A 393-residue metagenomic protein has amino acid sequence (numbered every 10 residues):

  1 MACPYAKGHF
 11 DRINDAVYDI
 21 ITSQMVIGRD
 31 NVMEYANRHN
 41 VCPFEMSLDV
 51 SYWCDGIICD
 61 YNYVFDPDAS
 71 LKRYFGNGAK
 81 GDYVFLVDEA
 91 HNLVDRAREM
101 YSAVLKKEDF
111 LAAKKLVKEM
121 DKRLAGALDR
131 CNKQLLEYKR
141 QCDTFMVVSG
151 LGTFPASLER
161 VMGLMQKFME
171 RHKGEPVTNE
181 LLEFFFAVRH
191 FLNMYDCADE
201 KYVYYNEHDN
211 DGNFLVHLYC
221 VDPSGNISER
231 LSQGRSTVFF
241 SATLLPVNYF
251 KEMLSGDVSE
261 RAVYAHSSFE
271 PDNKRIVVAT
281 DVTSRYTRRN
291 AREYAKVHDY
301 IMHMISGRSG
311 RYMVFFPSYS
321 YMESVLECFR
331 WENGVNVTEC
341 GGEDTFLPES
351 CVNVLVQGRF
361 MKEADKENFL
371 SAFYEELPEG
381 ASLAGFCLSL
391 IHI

Functional and structural regions predicted by a protein language model:
M1-I57, F65, K115, D129 (+8 more regions): A substrate-engagement module of RecA-like helicase motors
V26-R29, N273-Y286: Gly-rich Lys/Arg/Thr-decorated short loops/hinges at beta-loop-alpha junctions or inter-strand turns that position
Y35-I57, D68-F75, F168-T280, E293 (+1 more regions): A contiguous, basic/glycine-rich beta-loop/short-helix subdomain that forms a polymer-engagement track
H39-G56, Y61-R160, L244-G256: Signature of the SF2 helicase/ATPase Hel1-core->accessory helical subdomain module
F65-D68, L93-V94, D211-F214, L245-Y249 (+5 more regions): Flexible loop/turn segments at secondary-structure boundaries
R285-V314: Conserved interdomain hinge at the start of the Helicase C-terminal
Y319-Q357: Conserved helicase motor "Helicase C" RecA-like lobe of SF1/SF2 P-loop NTPases
I391-I393: Conserved small/polar residues in nucleotide/adenosyl-binding loops
